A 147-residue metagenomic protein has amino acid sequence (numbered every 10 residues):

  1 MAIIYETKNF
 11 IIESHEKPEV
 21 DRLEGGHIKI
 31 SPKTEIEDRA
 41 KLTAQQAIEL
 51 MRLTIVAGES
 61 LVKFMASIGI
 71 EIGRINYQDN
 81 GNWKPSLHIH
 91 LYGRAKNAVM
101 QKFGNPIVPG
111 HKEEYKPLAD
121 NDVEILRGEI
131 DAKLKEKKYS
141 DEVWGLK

Functional and structural regions predicted by a protein language model:
M1-K147: HIT superfamily nucleotide-processing domains
